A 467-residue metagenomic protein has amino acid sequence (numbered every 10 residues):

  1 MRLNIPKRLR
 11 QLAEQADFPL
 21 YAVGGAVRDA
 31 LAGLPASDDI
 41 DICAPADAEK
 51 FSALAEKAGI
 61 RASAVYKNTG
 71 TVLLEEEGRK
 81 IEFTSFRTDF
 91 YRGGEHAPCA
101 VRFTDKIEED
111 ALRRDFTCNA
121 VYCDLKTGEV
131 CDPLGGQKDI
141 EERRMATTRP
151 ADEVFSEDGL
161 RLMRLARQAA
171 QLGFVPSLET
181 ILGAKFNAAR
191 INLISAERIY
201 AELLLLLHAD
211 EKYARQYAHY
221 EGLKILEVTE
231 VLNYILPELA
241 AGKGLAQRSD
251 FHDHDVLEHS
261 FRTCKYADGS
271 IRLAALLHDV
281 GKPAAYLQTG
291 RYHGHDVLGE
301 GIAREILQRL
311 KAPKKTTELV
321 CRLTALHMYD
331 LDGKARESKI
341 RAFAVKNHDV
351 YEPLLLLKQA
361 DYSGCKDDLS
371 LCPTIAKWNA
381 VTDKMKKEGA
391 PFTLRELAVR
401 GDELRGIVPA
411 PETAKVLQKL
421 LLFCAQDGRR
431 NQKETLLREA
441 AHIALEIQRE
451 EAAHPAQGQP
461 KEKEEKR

Functional and structural regions predicted by a protein language model:
M1-R467: Catalytic cores of the polymerase beta-like nucleotidyltransferase superfamily and closely associated nucleotide
